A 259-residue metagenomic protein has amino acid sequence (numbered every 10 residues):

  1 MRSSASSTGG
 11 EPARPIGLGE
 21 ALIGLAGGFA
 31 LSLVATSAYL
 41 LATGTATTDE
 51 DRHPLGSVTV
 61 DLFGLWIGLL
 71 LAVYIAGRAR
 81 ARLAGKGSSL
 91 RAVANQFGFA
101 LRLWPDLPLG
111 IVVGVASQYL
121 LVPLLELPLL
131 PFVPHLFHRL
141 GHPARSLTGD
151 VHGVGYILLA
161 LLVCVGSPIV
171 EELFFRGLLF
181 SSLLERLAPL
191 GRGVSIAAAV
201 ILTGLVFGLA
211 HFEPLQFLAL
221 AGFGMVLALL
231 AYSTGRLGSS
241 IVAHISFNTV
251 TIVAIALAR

Functional and structural regions predicted by a protein language model:
M1-V112, Q118-Y119, T249-R259: N-terminal, membrane-interfacial amphipathic/helix-forming hydrophobic leader that caps and precedes the first
E11, E20, E50, E126 (+3 more regions): Glutamate identity and glutamate-enriched acidic tracts
A35-T43, V73-A81, L121-L130, V170-E171 (+3 more regions): Membrane-water interface at transmembrane helix exits
T43-T47, L125, L129, V133 (+3 more regions): Short helix-capping/hinge motifs at transmembrane helix termini and TM-loop junctions
T47-S57, K86-S167, E185-A188: Juxtamembrane helix-loop-helix connectors linking adjacent transmembrane helices in multi-pass membrane enzymes
Y119-L121, R145-R259: Transmembrane helix-loop-helix hairpins at the membrane interface of multi-pass integral membrane proteins
